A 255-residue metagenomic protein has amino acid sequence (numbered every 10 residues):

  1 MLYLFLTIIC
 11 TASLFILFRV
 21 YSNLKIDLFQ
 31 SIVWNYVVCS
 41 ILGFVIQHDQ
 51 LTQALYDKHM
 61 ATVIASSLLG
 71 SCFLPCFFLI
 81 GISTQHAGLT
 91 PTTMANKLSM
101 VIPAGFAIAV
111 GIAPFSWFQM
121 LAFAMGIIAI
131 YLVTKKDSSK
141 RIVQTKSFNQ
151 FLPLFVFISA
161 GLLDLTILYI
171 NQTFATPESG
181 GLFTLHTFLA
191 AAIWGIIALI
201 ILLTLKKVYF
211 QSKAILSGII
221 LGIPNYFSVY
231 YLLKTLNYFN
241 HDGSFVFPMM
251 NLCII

Functional and structural regions predicted by a protein language model:
M1-S67, F77-H86, K135-V156, H186-Y238: Membrane-interface interhelical linkers
L2, V20, Q30, P91 (+3 more regions): Residue-level recognition of membrane-helix boundary sites in multi-pass small-molecule transporters
A12, G70, L74-F78, M100-G105 (+5 more regions): Hydrophobic/small/kink-forming positions within alpha-helical transmembrane segments of polytopic membrane proteins
I26-D27, L79-A95, A175-G181, L232-M250: Structural motif at transmembrane-helix junctions in multi-pass transporters
V38-L42, A95-V110, L121, A190 (+3 more regions): Alpha-helical transmembrane segments of compact multi-pass small-molecule transporters, enriched in specific families
L42-Q53, A104-Q119, I158-Q172, P224-H241: Hydrophobic alpha-helical transmembrane segments in multi-pass integral membrane proteins
S66-L69, P114-I128, E178-I193: Alpha-helical transmembrane segments
G105-I108, F118-D137: Hydrophobic transmembrane alpha-helices of multi-pass small-molecule transport proteins
